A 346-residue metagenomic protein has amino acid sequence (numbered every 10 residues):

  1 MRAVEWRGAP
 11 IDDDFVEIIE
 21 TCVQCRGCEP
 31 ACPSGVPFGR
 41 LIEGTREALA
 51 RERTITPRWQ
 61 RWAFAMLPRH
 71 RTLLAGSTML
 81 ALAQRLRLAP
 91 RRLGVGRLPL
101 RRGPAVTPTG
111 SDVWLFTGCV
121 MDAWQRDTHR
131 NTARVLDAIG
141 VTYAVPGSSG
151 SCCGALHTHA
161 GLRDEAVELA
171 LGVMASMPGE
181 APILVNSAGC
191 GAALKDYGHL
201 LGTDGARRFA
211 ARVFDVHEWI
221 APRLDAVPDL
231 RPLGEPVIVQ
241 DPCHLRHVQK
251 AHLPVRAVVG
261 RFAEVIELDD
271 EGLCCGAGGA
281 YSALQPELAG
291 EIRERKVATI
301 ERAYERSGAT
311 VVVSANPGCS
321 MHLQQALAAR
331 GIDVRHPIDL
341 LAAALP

Functional and structural regions predicted by a protein language model:
M1-E17: N-terminal cysteine/histidine-rich coordination modules
D12, V16-V36, G272-L273: Cysteine-centered iron-sulfur cluster-binding motifs in ferredoxin-type domains/subunits of redox enzymes
F38-P346: Iron-sulfur cluster-binding electron-transfer modules in prokaryotic oxidoreductases
